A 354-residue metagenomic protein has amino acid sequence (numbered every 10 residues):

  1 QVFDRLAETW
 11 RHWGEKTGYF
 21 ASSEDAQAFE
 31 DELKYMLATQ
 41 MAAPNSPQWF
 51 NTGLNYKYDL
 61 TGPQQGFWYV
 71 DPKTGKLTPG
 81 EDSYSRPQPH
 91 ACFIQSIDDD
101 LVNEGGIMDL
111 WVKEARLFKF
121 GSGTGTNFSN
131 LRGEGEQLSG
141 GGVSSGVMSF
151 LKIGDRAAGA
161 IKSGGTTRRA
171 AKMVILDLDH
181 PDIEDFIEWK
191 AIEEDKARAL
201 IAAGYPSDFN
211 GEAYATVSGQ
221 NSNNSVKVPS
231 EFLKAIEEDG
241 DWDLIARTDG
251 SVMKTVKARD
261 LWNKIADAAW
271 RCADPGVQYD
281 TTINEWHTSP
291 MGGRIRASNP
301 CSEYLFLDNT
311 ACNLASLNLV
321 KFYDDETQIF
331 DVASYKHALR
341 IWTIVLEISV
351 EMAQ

Functional and structural regions predicted by a protein language model:
Q1-Q354: Extended catalytic cores of very large enzyme megasubunits
